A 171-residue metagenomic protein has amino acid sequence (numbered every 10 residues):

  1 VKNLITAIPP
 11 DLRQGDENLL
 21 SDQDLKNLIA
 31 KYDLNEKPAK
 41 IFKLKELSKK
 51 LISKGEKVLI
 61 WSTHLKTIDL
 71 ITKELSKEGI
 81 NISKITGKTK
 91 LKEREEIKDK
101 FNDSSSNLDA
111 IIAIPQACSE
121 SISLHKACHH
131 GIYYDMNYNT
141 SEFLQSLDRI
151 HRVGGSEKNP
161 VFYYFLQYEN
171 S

Functional and structural regions predicted by a protein language model:
V1-C118, I122-S123: Conserved Helicase C-terminal RecA-like lobe
D109, A113-S171: SF2 helicase/translocase ATPase core recognition
